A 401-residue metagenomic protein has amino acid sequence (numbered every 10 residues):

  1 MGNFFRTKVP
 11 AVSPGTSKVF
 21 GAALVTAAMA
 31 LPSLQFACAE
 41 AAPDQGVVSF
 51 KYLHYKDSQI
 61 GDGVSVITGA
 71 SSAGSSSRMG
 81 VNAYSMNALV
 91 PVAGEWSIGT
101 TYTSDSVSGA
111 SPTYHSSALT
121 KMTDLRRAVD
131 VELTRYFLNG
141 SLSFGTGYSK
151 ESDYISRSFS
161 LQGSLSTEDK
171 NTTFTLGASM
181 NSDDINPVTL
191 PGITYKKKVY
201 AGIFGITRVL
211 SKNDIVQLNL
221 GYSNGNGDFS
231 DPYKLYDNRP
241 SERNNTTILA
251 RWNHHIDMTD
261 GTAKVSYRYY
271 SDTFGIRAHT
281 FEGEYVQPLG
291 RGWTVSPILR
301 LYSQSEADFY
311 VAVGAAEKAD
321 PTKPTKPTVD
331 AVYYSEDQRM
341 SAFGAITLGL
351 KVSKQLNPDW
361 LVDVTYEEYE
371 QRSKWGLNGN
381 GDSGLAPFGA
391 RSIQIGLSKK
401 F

Functional and structural regions predicted by a protein language model:
M1-Q45, W375, F401: Cleavable N-terminal export/targeting peptides
A41-A42, V90-V92, R135, L165-T167 (+8 more regions): Residue-level signature of outer-membrane beta-barrel architecture
A42, K56, S76-G80, K121-L125 (+8 more regions): Short sequence motifs at beta-strands and strand-loop junctions characteristic of Gram-negative outer-membrane
V48-Y52, T100, F144-T146, F174-A178 (+5 more regions): Membrane-embedded beta-strand positions of outer-membrane beta-barrel proteins
Y52-S58, S104-S108, F137-N139, Y148-S152 (+9 more regions): Transmembrane beta-strands of outer-membrane beta-barrel pores
I60-A70, S111-S117, Y154-Q162, I185-I193 (+4 more regions): Outer-membrane beta-barrel translocator domains and adjoining extracellular loop/strand segments of Gram-negative
W96-I98, N139-F144, D169-F174, N213-L218 (+3 more regions): Repeated loop/turn-to-beta-strand initiation elements of outer-membrane beta-barrel proteins
L348, P387-F401: Outer-membrane beta-barrel "beta-signal"
